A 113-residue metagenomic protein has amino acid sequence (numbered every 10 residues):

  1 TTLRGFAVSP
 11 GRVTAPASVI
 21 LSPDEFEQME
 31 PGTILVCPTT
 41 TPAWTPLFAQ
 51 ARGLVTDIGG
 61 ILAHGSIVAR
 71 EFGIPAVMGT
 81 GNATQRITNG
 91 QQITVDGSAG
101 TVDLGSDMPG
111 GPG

Functional and structural regions predicted by a protein language model:
T1-G113: Non-catalytic, soluble scaffold/interaction modules
